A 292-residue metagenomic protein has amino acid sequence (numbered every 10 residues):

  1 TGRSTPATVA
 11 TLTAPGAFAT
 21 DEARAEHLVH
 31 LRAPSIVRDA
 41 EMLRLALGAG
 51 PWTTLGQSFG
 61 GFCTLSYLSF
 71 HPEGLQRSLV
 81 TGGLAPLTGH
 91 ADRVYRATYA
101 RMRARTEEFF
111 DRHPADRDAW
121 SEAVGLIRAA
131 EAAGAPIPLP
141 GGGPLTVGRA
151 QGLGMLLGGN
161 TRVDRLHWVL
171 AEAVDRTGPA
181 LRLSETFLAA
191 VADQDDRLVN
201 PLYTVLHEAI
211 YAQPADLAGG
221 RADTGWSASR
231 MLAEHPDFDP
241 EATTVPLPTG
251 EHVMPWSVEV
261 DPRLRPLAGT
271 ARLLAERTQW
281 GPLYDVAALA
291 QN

Functional and structural regions predicted by a protein language model:
T1-G141, P255-R272, R277-A288, N292: Gly/Pro-rich cap/lid or specificity-loop segments adjacent to the active site
G134-Y284: Alpha/beta-hydrolase fold active-site neighborhood
